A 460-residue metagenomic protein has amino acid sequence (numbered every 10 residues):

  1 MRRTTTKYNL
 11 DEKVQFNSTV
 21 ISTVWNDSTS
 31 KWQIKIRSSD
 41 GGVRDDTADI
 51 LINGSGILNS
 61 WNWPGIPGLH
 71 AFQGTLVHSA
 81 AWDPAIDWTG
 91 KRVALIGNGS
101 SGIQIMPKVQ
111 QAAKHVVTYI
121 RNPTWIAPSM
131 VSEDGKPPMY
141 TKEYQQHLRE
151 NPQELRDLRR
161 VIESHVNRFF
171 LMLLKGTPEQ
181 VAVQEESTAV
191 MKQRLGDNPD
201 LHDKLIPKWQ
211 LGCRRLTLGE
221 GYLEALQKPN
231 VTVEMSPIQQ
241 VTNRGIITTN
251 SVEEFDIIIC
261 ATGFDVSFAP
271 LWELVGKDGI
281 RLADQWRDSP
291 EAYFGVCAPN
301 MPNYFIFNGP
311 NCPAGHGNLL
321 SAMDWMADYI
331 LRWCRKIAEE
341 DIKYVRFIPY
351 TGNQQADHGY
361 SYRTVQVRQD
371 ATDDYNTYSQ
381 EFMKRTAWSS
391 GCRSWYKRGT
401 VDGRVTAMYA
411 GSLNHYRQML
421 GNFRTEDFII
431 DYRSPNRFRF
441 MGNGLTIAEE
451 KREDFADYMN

Functional and structural regions predicted by a protein language model:
M1-L58: Feature captures the FAD/FMN-dependent oxidoreductase FAD-binding
M1-T5, I21, T188-K192, L223 (+1 more regions): Non-transmembrane alpha-helical segments in soluble domains of secreted/periplasmic/extracellular proteins
N9, P67-A71, L223-K228, V296-A298: Short, conserved catalytic or adaptor-binding loops enriched in Gly and charged residues
F16-W32, A85, P229-T249: A conserved short coil-to-beta-strand element within the FAD-binding core of flavoproteins
D46, L51-N198, V231-T232, E253 (+2 more regions): Rossmann-like dinucleotide-binding core of oxidoreductases
G65-L76, R244-V296: Central helical "cap/lid" subdomain
W125-P128, L155-R156, A292, N303-N460: C-terminal, flexible cofactor-proximal segment of oxidoreductases
V181-E254: Alpha/beta-hydrolase fold catalytic core
